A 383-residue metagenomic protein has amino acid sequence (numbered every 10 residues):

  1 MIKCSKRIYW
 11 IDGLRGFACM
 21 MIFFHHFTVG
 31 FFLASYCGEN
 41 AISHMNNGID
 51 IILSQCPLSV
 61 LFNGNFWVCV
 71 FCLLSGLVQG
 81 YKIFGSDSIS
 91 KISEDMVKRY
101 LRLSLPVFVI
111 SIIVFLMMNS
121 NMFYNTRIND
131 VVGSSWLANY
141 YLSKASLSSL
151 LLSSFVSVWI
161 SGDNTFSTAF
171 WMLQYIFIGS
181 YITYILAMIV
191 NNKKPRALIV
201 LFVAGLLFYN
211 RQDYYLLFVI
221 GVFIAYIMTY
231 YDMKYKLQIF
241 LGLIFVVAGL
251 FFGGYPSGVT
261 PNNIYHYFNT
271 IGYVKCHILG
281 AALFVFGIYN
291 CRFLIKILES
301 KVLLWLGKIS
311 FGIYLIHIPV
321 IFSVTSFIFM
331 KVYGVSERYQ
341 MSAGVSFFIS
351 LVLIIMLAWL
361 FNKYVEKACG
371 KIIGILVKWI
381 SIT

Functional and structural regions predicted by a protein language model:
M1-K3, Y231-K236, I295-L304, I318-T383: C-terminal "closing" transmembrane helix and its immediate cytosolic amphipathic cap in multi-pass membrane proteins
Y9-F84, S104, F284, G344: Functionally critical transmembrane alpha-helices in membrane proteins and complexes, commonly lining
L14, F62-S75, K82-Y141, W305-I316 (+4 more regions): Transmembrane alpha-helical segments and their boundary/interface "anchor" motifs in multi-pass integral membrane
L14-F17, F24, W67-L74, F170-I182 (+3 more regions): Membrane-embedded alpha-helical segments of multi-pass membrane proteins, especially the transmembrane helices
I42-V60, F108-F177, Y181, A282-L283: Membrane-interface helix-loop-helix regions
G80-D87, M117-S120, I185-K194, F223-D232 (+4 more regions): Structural signal for the C-terminal ends of transmembrane alpha-helices and the immediately following loop
Q174-G205, Y226-L237: Solvent-exposed interhelical
Y214-W305: Alpha-helical transmembrane segments and terminal signal-anchor/GPI-anchor hydrophobic tails, characterized by long
